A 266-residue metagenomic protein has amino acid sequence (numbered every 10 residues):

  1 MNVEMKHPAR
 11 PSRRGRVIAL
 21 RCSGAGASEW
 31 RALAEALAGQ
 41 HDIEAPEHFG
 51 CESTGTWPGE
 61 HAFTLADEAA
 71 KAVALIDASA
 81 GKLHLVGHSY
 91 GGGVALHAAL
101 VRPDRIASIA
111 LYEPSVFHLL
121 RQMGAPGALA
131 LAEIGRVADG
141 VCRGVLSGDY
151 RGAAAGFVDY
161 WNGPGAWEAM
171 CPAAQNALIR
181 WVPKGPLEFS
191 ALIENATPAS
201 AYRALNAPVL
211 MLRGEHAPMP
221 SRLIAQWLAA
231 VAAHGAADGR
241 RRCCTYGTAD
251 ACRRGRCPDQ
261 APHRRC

Functional and structural regions predicted by a protein language model:
N2, K6-H61, G81: Conserved HGGG/HGGXW glycine-rich cap/lid loop of the alpha/beta-hydrolase fold
E47-E52, S115, C243-C244: Short beta-to-alpha linker loops that shape the active-site pocket of alpha/beta-hydrolase fold enzymes
A66-L83: Conserved acidic catalytic loop of the alpha/beta-hydrolase fold
K82-L120: Conserved hydrolase catalytic core segment
L146-K184: Conserved alpha/beta-hydrolase catalytic His-Asp/Glu region
K184-A201: Active-site nucleophile elbow and catalytic-triad environment of alpha/beta-hydrolase enzymes
A199-C243: Conserved loop-alpha-helix segment in the C-terminal half of the alpha/beta-hydrolase fold that carries the catalytic
R240-R256: Catalytic histidine-centered segment of alpha/beta-hydrolase-like enzymes
